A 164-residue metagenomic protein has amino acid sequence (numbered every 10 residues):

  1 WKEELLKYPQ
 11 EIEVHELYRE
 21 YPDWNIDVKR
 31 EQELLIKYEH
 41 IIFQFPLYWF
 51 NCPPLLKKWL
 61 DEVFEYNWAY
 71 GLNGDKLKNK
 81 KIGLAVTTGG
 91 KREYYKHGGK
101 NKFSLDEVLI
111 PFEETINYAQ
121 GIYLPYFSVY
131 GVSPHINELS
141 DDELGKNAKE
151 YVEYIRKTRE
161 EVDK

Functional and structural regions predicted by a protein language model:
W1-Y70, K149-K164: N-terminal beta1-alpha1-beta2 submodule of the flavodoxin-like/Rossmannoid cofactor-binding fold
E13-H15, I42, G83-A85, L124-F127: Hydrophobic/aromatic beta-strand patches that form the interior of the parallel beta-sheet core in alpha/beta enzyme
E20, G89-E93, Y130-H135: A short, flexible beta-alpha/helix-coil linker loop
N25-D27, H97, I136-D142: Short, solvent-exposed loop/turn segments at secondary-structure boundaries
Q44-L47, K100, H135, L139: Conserved short-loop catalytic and cofactor-binding motifs
Y66-L77, Y118: Short, acidic/small-residue loops that bind anionic groups at enzyme active sites
K78-L124: Short, glycine-/small-residue-rich phosphate/pyrophosphate-handling segment
E113-K164: Glycine-rich phosphate/pyrophosphate-binding loop and the adjoining helix
